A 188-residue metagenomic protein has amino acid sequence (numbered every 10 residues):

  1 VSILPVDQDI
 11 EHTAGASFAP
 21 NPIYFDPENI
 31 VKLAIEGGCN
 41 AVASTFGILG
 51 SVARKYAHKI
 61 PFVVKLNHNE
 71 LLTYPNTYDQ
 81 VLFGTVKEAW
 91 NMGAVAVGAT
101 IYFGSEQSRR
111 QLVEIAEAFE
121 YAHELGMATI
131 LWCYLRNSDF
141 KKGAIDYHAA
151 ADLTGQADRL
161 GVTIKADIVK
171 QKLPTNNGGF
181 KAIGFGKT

Functional and structural regions predicted by a protein language model:
I3, Q8-T188: Alpha/beta enzyme core
